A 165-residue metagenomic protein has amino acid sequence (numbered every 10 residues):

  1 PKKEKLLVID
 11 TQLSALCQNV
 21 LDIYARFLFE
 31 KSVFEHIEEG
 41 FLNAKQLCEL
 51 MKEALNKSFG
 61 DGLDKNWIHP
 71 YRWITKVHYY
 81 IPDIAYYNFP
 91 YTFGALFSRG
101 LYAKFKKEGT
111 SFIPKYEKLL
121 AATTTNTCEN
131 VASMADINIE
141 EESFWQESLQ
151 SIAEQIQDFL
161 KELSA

Functional and structural regions predicted by a protein language model:
P1-H36: Acidic/histidine-rich catalytic neighborhood
I23, F27, E35-A165: C-terminal, non-catalytic "cap/extension" segments appended to globular domains
